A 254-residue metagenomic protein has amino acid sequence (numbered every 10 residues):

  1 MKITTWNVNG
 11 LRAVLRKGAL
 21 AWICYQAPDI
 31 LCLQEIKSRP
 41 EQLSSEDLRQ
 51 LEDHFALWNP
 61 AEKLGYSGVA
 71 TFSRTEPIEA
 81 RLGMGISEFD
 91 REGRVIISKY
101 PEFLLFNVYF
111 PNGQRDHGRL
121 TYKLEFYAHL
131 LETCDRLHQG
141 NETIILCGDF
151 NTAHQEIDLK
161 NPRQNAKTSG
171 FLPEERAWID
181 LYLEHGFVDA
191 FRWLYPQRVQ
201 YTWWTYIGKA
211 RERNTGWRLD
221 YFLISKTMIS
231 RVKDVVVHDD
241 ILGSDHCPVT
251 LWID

Functional and structural regions predicted by a protein language model:
M1-L51, F55, A61-S67, L82 (+1 more regions): N-terminal, active-site-proximal structural segment of metallo-dependent hydrolase catalytic domains
M1-N9, E102-Q114, C147: Active-site-proximal beta-strand elements of phosphoester/diester hydrolases
N7, I23-E41, L105, C134-E156 (+4 more regions): Active-site beta-strand/loop signature of hydrolases that rely on acidic residues for catalysis
K37-R39, L43-G113: Structured beta-strand-rich core segments of catalytic domains in phosphoester-bond hydrolases
D47, E52-F55, F126-T215, L219: Metal-dependent phosphoesterases centered on the DNase I-like endonuclease/exonuclease/phosphatase
L64-E79, R198, K209-S230: Conserved beta strand-loop-helix elements of the APE1-like EEP
R74, S98-P101, S225-K226, S244 (+1 more regions): Active-site beta-strand termini and strand-to-loop segments that position acidic
G85-I86, P111-Y127, R163-K167: Surface-exposed cleft-lining segments at the edges of enzyme active sites
